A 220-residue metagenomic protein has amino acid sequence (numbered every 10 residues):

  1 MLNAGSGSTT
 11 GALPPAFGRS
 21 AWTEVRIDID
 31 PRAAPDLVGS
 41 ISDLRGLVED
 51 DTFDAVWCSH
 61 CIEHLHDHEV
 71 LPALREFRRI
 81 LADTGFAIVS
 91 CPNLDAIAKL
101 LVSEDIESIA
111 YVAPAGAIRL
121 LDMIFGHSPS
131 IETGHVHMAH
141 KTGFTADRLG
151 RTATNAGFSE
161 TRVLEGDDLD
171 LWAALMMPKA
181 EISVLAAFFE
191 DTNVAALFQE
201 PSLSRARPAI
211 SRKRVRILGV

Functional and structural regions predicted by a protein language model:
M1-K99, L175-M177: Conserved SAM-binding loop
E69-P72, E76, A82, F86-G219: S-adenosyl-L-methionine-dependent methyltransferase catalytic module, highlighting the catalytic core
